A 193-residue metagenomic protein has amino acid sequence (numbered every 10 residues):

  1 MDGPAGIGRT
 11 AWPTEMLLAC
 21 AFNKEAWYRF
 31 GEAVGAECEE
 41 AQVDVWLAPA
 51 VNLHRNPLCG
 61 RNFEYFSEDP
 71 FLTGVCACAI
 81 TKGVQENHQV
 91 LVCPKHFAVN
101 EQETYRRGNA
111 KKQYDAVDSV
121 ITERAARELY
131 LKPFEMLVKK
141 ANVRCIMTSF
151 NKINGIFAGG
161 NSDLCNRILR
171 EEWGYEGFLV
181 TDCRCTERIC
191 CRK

Functional and structural regions predicted by a protein language model:
M1-K193: Glycoside hydrolase catalytic-domain context in secreted enzymes
